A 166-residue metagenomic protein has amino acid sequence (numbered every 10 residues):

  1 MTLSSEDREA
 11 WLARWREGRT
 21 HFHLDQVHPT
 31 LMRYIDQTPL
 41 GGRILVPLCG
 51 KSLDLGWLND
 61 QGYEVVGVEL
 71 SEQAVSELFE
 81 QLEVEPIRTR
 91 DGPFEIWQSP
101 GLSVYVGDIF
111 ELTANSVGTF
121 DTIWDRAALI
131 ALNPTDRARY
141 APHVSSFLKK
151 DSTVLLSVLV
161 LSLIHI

Functional and structural regions predicted by a protein language model:
M1-L40: S-adenosyl-L-methionine
G41-G50: Conserved class I S-adenosyl-L-methionine
S71-E72: Conserved SAM/SAH-binding beta-strand->alpha-helix loop
L82-L112: S-adenosyl-L-methionine
N115-I123: A short acidic, Gly/Pro-enriched loop at the edge of an enzyme's catalytic core that lines a small-molecule cofactor
A138-K150: A short glycine-rich, Lys/Arg-flanked "PGG" loop and its adjoining helix->strand segment in the class I
D151-L159: Conserved beta-strand signature within the Rossmann-like core of class I S-adenosyl-L-methionine
H165-I166: Conserved small/polar residues in nucleotide/adenosyl-binding loops
